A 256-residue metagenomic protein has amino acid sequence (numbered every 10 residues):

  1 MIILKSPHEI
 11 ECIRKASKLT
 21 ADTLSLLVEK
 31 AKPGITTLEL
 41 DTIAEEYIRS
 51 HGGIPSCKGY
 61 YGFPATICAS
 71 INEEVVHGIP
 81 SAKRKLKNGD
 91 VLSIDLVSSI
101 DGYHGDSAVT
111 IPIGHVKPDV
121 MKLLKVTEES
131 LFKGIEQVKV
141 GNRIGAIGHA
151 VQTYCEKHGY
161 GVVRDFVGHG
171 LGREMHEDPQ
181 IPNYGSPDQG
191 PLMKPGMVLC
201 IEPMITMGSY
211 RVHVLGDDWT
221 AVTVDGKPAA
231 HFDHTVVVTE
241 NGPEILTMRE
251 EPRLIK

Functional and structural regions predicted by a protein language model:
M1-K256: Active-site neighborhoods and metal-handling regions in enzymes and metal-associated proteins
